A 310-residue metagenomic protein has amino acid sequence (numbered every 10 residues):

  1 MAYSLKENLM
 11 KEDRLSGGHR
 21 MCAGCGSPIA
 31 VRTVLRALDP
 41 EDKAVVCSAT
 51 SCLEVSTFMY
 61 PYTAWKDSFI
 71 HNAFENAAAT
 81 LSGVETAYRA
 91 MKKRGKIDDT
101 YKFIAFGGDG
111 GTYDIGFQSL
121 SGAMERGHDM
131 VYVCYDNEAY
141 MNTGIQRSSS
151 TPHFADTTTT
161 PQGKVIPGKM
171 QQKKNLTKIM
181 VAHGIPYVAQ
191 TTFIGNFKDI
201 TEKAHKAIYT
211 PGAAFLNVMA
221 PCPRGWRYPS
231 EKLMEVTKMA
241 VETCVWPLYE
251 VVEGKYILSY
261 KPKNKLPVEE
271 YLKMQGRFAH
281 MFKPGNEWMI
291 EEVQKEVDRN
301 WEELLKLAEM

Functional and structural regions predicted by a protein language model:
Y3-Y132, I145-A155: Cofactor-binding active-site loop characterized by glycine-rich and histidine/acidic residues
K6-E12, D99, S149-Y209: Conserved thiamine diphosphate
C25-I29, E75-A79, Q118, Q171-N175 (+4 more regions): Conserved active-site and cofactor/substrate-binding residues in soluble primary-metabolism enzymes
E54, N137-N142, P223-G225: Short gly/pro/ser/thr-enriched loop/turn and capping motifs at secondary-structure boundaries
C134, V188-T192, F215-M219: Short, conserved beta-strand edge motifs with alternating hydrophobic and charged residues
P211-F215, W246: Active-site lining segments that contact anionic ligands and/or coordinate catalytic metals
A220-M310: Flexible, low-complexity linker and terminal segments
